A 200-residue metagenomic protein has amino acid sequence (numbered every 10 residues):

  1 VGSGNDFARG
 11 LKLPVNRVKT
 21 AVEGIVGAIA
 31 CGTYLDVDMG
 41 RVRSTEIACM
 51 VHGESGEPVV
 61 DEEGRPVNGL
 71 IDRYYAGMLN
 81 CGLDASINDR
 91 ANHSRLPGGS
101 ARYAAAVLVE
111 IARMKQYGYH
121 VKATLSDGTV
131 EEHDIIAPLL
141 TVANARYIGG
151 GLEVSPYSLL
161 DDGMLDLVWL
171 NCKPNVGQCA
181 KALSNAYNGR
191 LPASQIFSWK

Functional and structural regions predicted by a protein language model:
V1-G4, N144, N175, K200: Intrinsic structural disorder
G2-P138: Catalytic core of DAGKc-family lipid kinases
A8-R9, D89-R90, G151-V154, C179-K181: Short, glycine/acidic-enriched capping/hinge loops at junctions between secondary-structure elements
D36, K115-Y117, I136, V142 (+3 more regions): A generic structural signal for well-ordered coil/turn residues at beta-strand boundaries that shape enzyme active-site
R43, A143, L170-C172: Solvent-exposed residues in well-ordered beta-strands and their adjoining turns, especially edge/terminal strands
I47, L83-S86, Y147-G150, P174-G177: Short, acidic Gly/Pro/Ser/Thr-rich loop/turn segments
N80, D84, T141-Y157: Glycine-rich phosphate/pyrophosphate-binding beta-alpha loops
A123-D134, E153-K200: ATP/nucleoside-binding phosphotransfer catalytic cores, i.e., glycine-rich phosphate-binding loops
